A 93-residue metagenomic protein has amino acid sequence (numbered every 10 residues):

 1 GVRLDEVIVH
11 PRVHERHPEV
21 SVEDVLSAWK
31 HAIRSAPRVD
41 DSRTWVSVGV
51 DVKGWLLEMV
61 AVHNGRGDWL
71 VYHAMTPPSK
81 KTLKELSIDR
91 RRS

Functional and structural regions predicted by a protein language model:
G1-S93: Ribonuclease/tRNase effector modules and their secretory precursors
